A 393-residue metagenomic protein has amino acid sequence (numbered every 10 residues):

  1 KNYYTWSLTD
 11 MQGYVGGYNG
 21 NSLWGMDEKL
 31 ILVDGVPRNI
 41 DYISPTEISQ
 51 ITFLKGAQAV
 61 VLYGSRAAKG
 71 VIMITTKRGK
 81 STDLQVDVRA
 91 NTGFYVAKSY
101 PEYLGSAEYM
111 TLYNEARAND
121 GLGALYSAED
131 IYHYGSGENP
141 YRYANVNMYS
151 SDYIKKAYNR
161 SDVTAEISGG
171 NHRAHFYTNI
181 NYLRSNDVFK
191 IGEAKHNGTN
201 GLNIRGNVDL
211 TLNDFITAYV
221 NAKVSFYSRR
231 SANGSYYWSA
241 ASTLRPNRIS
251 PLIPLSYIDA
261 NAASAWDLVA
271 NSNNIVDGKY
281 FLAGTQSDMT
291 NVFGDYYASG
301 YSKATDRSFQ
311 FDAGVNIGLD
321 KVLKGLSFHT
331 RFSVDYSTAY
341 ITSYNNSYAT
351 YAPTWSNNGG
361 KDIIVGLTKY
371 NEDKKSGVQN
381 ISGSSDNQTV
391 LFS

Functional and structural regions predicted by a protein language model:
K1-L30, V36-D41, T46, Q58-F311 (+1 more regions): Membrane-proximal, glycine/serine-rich, low-complexity loop/turn segments characteristic of large bacterial
L54: Conserved residues at the C-terminal ends of beta-strands
L183, V188-G201, K223, S231-N233 (+3 more regions): Small-side-chain secondary-structure face that scaffolds active or pore-lining regions
